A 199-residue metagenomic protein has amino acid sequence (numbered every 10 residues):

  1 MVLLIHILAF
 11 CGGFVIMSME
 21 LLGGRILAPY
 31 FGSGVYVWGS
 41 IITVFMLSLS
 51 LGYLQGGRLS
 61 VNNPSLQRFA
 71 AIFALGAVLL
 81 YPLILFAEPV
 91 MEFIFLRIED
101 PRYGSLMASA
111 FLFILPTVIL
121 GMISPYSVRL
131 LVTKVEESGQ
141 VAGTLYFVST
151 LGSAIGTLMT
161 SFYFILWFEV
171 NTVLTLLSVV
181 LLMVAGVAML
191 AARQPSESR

Functional and structural regions predicted by a protein language model:
M1-R199: Alpha-helical transmembrane segments of multi-pass membrane proteins
